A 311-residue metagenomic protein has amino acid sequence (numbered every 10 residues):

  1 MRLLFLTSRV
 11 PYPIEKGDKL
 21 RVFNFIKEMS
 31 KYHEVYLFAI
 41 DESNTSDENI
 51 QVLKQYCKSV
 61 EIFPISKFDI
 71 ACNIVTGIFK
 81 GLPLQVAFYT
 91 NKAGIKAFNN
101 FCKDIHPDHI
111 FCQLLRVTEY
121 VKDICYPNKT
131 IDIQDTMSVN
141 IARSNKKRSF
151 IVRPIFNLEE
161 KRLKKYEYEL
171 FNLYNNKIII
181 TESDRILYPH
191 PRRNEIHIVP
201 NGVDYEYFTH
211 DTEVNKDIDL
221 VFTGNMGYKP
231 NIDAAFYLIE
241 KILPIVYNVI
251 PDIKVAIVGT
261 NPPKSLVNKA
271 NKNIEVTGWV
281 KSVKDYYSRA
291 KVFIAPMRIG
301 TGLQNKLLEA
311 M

Functional and structural regions predicted by a protein language model:
M1-E61, N248: N-terminal subdomain of nucleotide-sugar transferases
S8, I70-F88, K129-Y168, N225: Acceptor-binding helix/loop patch of EC 2.4 sugar-transfer enzymes, predominantly nucleotide-sugar-dependent
I40-N99, D104: A conserved catalytic-core segment of Leloir-type glycosyltransferases
I62, T130-I131, S138, F156-H210: Donor nucleotide-sugar binding/catalytic pocket of nucleotide-sugar-dependent glycosyltransferases
F98-T118, P127-T130: Short N-terminal targeting/anchoring amphipathic segment
N175, N273, S288-G302: Acidic donor-binding loop of glycosyltransferase active sites
I198-R289: Conserved catalytic-core segment of nucleotide-activated headgroup transferases in glycan assembly
K284, N305-M311: Short alpha-helical segment that forms part of, or immediately flanks, the ligand-binding pocket in carbohydrate-active
